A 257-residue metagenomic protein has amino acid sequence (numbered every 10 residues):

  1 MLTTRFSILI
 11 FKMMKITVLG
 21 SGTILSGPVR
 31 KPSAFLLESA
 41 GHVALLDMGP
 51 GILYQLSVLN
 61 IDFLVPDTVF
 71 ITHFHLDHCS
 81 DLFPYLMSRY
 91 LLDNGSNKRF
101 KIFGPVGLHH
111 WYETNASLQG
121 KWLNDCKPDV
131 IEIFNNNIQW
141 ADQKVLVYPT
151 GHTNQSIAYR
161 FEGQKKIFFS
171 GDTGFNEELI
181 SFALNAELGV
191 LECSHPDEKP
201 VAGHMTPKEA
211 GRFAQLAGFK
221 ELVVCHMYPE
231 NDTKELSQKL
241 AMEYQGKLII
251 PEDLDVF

Functional and structural regions predicted by a protein language model:
T3-T4: Ala/Thr-enriched low-complexity intrinsically disordered regions
L9-L59, S156-G171, L188: Conserved beta-strand hairpin/beta-sheet module of binuclear metal-dependent hydrolase folds, prominently
L45-G49, D67-H73, D77, D81 (+5 more regions): Active-site neighborhood of phospho(di)ester-bond hydrolases with catalytic His/Asp-centered motifs
G49, G151, G174: Adenine-nucleotide cofactor-binding loop residues
G51-K101: Active-site metal-binding motif and surrounding structural segment of the metallo-beta-lactamase
L56, L82-Y85, Y112-N115, L179 (+1 more regions): Hydrophobic packing residues within well-ordered alpha-helices of enzyme cores
G95-S156, G163: Metallo-beta-lactamase
F175-F257: Cap/insert and terminal regions of metallo-dependent hydrolase folds
